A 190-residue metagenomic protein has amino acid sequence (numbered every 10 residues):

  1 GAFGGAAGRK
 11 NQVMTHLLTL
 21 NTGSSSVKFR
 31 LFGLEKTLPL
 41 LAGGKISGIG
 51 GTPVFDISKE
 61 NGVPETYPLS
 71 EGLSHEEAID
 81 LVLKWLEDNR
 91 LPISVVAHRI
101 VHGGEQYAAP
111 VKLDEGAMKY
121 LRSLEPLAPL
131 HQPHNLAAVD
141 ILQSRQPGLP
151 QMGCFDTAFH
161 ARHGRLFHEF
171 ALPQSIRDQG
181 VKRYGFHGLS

Functional and structural regions predicted by a protein language model:
A2-V13: Short, Lys/Arg-enriched N-terminal segments with co-localized hydrophobic residues within the first ~10-30 amino acids
L17, S26-G72: Short glycine-rich, Thr/Ser-proximal phosphate-binding strand/loop in the N-terminal lobe of ATP-dependent enzymes
N21, I46, V96, D156: Residue-level signal for inorganic ion chemistry
T52-S94, L124, A138: Conserved active-site "lid/cap" helical segment
L73-E77, V96, K112, G116 (+2 more regions): Conserved active-site and cofactor/substrate-binding residues in soluble primary-metabolism enzymes
W85-H131, M152, A158-E169: Short beta-strand-loop/turn "lid" adjacent to the catalytic site in phosphate-handling enzymes
K119-R122, L136-P147: A broadly conserved amphipathic alpha-helix scaffold signal in soluble, globular proteins
Q132, Q143-S190: ATP-dependent carbohydrate kinase catalytic cores
